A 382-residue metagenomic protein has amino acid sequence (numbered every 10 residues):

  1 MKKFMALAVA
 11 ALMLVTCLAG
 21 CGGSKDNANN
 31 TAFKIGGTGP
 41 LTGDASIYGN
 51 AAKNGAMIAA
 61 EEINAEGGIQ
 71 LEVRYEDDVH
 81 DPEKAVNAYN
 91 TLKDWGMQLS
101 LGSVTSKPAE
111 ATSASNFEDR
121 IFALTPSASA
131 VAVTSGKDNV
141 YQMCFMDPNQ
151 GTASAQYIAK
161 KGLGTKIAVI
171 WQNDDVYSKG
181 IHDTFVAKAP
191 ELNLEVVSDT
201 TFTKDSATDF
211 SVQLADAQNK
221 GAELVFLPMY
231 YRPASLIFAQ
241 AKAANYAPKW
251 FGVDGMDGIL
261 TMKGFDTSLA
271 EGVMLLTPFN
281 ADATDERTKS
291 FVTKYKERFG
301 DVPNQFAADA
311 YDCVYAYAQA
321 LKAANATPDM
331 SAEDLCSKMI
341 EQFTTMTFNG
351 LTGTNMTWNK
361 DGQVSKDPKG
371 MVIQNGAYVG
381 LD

Functional and structural regions predicted by a protein language model:
M1-K34, A65-G68, D382: Short, low-complexity disordered leader/linker segments with a strong preference for bacterial N-terminal type II
S24-A32, Y48-N54, A65-T134, M143 (+3 more regions): Beta-alpha junction/loop-to-helix N-cap segments that form part of ligand/metal-binding clefts
G36-M57, E76-E83, T105, I170-K179 (+2 more regions): Extracytoplasmic "Venus flytrap"
A85, M143-K166, K179-I181, A207-S211 (+4 more regions): Hydrophobic alpha-helical segments within soluble ligand-binding/sensing domains
V140-T201, L224, Y317: An alpha-beta-alpha
T184-L276: Extracellular/periplasmic bilobed ligand-binding domains
F238-Y311, V372-Q374, Y378-G380: Extracellular/periplasmic periplasmic-binding protein-like sensory domains
E297-N304, A318-Y378: Segments of small-molecule ligand-sensing domains
